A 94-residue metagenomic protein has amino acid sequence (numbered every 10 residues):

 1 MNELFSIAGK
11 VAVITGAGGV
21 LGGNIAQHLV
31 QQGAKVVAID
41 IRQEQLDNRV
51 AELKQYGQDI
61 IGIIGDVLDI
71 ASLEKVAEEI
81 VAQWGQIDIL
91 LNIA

Functional and structural regions predicted by a protein language model:
F5-V37: Canonical Rossmann dinucleotide-binding motif of NAD(H)/NADP(H)-dependent dehydrogenases/reductases, specifically
I7, L21, L46-R49, L53: Generic hydrophobic, amphipathic alpha-helix propensity
I7, Y56-D59, E79-N92: A glycine-rich helix->loop->beta "capping" turn within Rossmann-like NAD(P)(H)-dependent oxidoreductase domains
T15-N24, N48, G62-V67: A structural preference for long, well-packed, hydrophobic secondary-structure segments
V30-Q31, N48, Q55, A82: Residues at the C-terminal ends
Q32-R49: Conserved glycine-rich Rossmann-like NAD(P)H-binding loop of the short-chain dehydrogenase/reductase
V37, I60-I63: Structural signal for short hydrophobic segments within the conserved structured cores of catalytic domains across
Q43-E44, I64-V76: The beta1-alpha1 cofactor-binding region of Rossmann-like NAD(H)/NADP(H)-dependent oxidoreductases
